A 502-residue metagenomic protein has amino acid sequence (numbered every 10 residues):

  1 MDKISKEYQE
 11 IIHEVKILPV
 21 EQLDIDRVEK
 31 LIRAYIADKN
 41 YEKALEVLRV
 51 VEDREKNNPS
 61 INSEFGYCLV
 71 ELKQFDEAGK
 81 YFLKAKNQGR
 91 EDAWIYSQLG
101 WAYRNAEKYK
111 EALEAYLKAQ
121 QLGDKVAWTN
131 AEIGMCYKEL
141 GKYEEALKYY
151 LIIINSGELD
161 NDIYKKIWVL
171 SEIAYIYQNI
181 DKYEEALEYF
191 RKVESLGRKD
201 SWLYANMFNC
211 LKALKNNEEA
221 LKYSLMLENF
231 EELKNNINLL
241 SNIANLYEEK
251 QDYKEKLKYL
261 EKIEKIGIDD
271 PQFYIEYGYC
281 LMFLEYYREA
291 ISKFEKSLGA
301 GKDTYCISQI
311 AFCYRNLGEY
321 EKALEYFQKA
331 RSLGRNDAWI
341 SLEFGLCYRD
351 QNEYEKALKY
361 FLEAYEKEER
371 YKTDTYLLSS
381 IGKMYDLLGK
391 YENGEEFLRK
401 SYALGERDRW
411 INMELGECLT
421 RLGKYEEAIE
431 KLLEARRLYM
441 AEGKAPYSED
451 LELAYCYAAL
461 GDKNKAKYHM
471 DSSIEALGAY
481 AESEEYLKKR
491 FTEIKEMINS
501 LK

Functional and structural regions predicted by a protein language model:
K6, Y468-K502: Terminal, low-structured helical/coil segments at or just beyond the last alpha-helical repeat
Q22, K56, R90, D124 (+11 more regions): Short coil turns that delineate tetratricopeptide repeat
D26, S60, W94, W128 (+12 more regions): Start-of-helix register in tetratricopeptide repeats
